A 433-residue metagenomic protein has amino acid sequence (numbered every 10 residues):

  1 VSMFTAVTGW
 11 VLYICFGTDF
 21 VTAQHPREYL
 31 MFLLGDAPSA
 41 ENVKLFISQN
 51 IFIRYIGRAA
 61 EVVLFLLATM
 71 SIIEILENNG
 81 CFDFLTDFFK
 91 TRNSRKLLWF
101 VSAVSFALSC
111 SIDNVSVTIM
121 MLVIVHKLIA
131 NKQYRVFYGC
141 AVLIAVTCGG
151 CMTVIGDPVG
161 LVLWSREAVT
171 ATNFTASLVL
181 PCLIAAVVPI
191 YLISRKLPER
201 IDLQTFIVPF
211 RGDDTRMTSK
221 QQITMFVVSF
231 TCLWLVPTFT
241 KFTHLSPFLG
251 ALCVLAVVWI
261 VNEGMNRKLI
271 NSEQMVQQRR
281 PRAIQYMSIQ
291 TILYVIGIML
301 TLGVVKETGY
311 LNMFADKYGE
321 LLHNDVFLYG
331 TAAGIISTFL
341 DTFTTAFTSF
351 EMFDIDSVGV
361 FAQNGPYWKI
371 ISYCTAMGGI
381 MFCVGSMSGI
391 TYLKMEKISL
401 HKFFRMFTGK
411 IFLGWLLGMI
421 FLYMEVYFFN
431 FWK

Functional and structural regions predicted by a protein language model:
V1-T5, F16-Q24, W234-G264: Flexible hinge motifs at transmembrane-helix junctions and intramembrane kinks/re-entrant loops in multi-pass membrane
M3-F4, V63, L98-A103, G139-C140 (+8 more regions): Hydrophobic alpha-helical transmembrane segments
W10-T22, I56-G57, L108-A145, G149 (+3 more regions): Membrane-interfacial helix-loop connectors
W10-V11, F106-A107, Y191, F230-T238 (+3 more regions): Alpha-helical transmembrane segments of multipass membrane proteins
V11-I14, T18-Q49, K196-V228, W259-I289: Intrinsically disordered, low-complexity non-transmembrane regions of multi-pass membrane transporters
Q24-K132, Q285, Q290-V358: Membrane-embedded alpha-helical segments and adjacent helix-loop junctions characteristic of multi-pass solute
E77-C81, L235-K241, V304-F314, Y423-K433: Transmembrane helix-loop junctions in multi-pass membrane proteins
N131-V136, C140, M152-T153, L163 (+4 more regions): Juxtamembrane and boundary regions of transmembrane helices in multi-pass small-molecule transporters and channels
